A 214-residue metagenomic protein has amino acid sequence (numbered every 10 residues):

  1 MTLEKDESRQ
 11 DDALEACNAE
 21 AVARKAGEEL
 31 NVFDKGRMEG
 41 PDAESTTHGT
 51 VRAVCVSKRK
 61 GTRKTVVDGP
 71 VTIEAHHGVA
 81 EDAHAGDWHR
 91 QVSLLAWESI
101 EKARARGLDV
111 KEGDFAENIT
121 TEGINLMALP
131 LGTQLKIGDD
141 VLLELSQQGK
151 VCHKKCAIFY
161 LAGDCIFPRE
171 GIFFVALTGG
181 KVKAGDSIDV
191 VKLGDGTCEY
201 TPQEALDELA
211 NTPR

Functional and structural regions predicted by a protein language model:
T2-G149, K181, D195-R214: Electropositive, beta-rich accessory/interaction domains or terminal extensions that provide binding surfaces
D114-I124, D164-L177: Short, structured beta-strand/loop micro-motifs enriched in basic residues and often containing a Trp
D139, D186, V190-K192: Conserved "cap/hinge" positions at secondary-structure junctions
K154-I158, Y200-T201: A short, polar/proline- and glycine-enriched secondary-structure boundary/capping micro-motif
C156-I166: Short beta-strand-turn/beta-hairpin segments enriched in glycine/proline and small hydrophobics that form edge-strand
F174, K181-A184: Conserved ATP-binding/catalytic segment of the ANL
